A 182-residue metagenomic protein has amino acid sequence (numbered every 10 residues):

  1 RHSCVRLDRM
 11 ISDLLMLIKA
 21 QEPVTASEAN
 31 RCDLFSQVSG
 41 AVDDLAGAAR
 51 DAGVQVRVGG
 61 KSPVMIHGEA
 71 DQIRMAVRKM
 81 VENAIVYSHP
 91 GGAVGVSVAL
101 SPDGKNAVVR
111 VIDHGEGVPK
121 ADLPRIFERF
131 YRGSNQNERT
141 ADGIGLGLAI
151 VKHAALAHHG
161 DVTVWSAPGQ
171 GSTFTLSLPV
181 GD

Functional and structural regions predicted by a protein language model:
H2-L7: Short alpha-helical segment of the dimerization/phosphotransfer core of two-component systems
E22-S27, M65-G68: Conserved micro-motifs of the catalytic ATP-binding
E28-D43, L100: A conserved beta-strand-to-alpha-helix junction within the catalytic ATP-binding
E28-R31, R50, Q55-V64: Conserved catalytic submotifs in the C-terminal HATPase_c
A84-I85: Short helix-loop "hinge" at the ATP-lid/N-box region of the Bergerat-fold HATPase_c
V118-F130: Short conserved segment of the HATPase_c
H159-G160: Conserved glycine-rich
